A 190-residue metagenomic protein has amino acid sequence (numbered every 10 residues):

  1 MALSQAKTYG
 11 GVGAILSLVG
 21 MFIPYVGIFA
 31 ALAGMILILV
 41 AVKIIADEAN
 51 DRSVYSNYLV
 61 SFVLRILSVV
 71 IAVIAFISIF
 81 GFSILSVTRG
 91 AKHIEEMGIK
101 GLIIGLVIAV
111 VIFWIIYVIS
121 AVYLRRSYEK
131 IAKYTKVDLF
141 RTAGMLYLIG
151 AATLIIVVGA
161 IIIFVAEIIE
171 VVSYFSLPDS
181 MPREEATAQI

Functional and structural regions predicted by a protein language model:
M1, A30, S53, I77-F80 (+3 more regions): Intrinsic low-complexity, intrinsically disordered segments enriched in polar/basic residues
M1-M21, V26, A30-A72, I116-A152 (+1 more regions): Membrane-interface extramembranous regions at the lipid-water interface
S4, D47, I74-S78, E96 (+4 more regions): Polar/charged alpha-helical tracts
V12, V19, V26, F80 (+4 more regions): Feature targets compositionally biased, intrinsically disordered low-complexity regions with long contiguous runs
L18-F22, L39, A91, K100 (+1 more regions): Alpha-helical context
V42-A49, S86-G98: Perimembrane loop-to-helix junctions flanking transmembrane segments
V70-G90: Membrane-helix interface motif
M97-Y117, L154-I155, G159: Hydrophobic alpha-helical transmembrane segments
